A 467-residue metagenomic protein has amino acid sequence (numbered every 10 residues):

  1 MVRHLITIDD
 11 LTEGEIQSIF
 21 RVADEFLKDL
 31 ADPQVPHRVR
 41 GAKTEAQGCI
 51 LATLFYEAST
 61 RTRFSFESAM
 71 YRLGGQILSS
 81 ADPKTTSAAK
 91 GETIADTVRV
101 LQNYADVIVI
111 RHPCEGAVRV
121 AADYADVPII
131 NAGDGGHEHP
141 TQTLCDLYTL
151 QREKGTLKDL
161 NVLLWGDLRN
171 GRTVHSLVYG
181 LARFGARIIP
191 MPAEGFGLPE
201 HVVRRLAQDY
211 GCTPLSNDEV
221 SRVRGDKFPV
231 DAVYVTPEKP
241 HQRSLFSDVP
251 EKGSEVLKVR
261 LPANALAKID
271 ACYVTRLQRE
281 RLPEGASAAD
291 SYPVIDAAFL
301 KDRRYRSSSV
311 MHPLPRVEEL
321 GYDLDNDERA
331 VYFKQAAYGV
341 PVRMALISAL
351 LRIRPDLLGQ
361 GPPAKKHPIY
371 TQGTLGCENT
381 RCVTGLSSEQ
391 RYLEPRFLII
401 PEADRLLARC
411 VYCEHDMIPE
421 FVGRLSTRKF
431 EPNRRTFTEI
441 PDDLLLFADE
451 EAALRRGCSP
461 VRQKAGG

Functional and structural regions predicted by a protein language model:
M1-F64, S68: Positively charged, low-complexity intrinsically disordered leader regions
A31-Q34, T44, V98, D106-G180 (+2 more regions): Anion-binding alpha/beta catalytic cores of soluble intermediary-metabolism enzymes, centered on
E45, I50-Y104: Active-site cofactor/substrate anionic-group-binding motifs, chiefly glycine- and Lys/Arg-rich phosphate-binding loops
Y56-A69, R152-D270, L407-D416: Glycine-rich phosphate/diphosphate-binding loop of Rossmann-like nucleotide-binding domains
P237-P250, R276-V294: Glycine/threonine-rich flexible loop motifs
G285-A289, R303-L358: Adenosine-phosphate binding glycine-rich loop
H367, T371-G376, L398-E402, Y412-G467: Mature, structured domains enriched in cysteine- and short glycine motifs
E378-E402: Short recognition patches in nucleic-acid-associated and regulatory proteins
